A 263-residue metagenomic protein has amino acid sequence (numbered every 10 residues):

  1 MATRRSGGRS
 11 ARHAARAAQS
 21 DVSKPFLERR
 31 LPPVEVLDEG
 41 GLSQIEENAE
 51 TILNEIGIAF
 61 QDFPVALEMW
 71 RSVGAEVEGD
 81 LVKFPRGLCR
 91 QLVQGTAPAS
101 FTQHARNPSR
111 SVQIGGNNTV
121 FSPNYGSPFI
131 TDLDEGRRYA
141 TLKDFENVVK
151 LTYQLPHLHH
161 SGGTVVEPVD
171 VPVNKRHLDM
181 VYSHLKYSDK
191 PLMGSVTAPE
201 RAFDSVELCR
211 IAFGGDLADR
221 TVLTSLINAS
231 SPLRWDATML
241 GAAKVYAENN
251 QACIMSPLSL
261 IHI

Functional and structural regions predicted by a protein language model:
M1-T3, L240, Q251: Charged/polar interaction segments and conserved charged motifs
A2-D216, T221-A237: Metallocofactor- and cofactor-centric catalytic cores in central/energy metabolism, strongly enriched
R210-G215, A242-S259: N-terminal, Lys/Arg-enriched amphipathic/low-complexity engagement segments that precede the first folded domain
I261-I263: Conserved small/polar residues in nucleotide/adenosyl-binding loops
